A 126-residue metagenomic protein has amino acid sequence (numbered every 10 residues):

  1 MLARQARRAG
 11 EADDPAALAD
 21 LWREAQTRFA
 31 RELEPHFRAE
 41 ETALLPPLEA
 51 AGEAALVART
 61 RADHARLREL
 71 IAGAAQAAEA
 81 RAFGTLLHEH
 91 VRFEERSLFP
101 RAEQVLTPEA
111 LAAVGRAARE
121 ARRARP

Functional and structural regions predicted by a protein language model:
M1-P126: Small-residue-biased structural context
